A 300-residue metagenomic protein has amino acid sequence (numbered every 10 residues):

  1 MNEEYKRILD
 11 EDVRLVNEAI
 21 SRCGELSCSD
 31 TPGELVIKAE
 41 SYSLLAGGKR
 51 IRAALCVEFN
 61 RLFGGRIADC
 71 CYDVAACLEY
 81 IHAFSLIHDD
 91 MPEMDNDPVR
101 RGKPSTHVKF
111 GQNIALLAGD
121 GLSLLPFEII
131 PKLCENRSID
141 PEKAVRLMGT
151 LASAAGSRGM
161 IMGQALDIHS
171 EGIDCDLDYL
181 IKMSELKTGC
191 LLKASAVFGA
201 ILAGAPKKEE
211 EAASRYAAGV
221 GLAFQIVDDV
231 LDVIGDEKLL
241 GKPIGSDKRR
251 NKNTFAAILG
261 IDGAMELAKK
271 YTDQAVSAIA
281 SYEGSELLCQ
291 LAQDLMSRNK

Functional and structural regions predicted by a protein language model:
M1-G24: N-terminal amphipathic/basic leader segments beginning at the initiator methionine
S21-G24, T31-S277, E283-M296: Mg2+-dependent prenyl diphosphate-binding active-site environment of isoprenoid biosynthetic enzymes
N299-K300: Short cytosolic juxtamembrane segments of multi-pass membrane proteins
